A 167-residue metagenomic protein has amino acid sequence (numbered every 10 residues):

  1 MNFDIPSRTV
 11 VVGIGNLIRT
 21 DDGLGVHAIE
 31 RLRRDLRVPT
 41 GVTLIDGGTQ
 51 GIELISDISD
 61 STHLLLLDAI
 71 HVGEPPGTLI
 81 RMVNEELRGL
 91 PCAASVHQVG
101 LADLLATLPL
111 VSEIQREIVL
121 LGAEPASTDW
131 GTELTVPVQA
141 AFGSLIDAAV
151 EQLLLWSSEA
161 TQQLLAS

Functional and structural regions predicted by a protein language model:
N2-V12, L17-L87, A160: Nucleotide and nucleotide-moiety/phosphate-recognizing core
R19-D21, P91, D129-T132: A generic structural signal for short coil/turn motifs at secondary-structure boundaries
G23, H27, T49, E74 (+3 more regions): Conserved active-site and cofactor/substrate-binding residues in soluble primary-metabolism enzymes
L32-D35, L66-D68, E86-G89, A102-L104 (+2 more regions): Short, surface-exposed linear patches
A69-I118: Helix-loop-strand module that forms the ligand-binding subsite of alpha/beta enzymes
L101-S167: Phosphate-binding/catalytic loops
